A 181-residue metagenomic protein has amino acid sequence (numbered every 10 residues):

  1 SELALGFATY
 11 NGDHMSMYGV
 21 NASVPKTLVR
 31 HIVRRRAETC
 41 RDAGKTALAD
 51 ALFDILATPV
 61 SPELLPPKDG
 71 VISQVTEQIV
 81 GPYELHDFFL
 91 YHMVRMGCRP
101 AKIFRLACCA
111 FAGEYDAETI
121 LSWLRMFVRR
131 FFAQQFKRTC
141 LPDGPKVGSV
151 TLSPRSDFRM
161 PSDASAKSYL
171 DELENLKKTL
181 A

Functional and structural regions predicted by a protein language model:
S1-A181: ATP/NTP-dependent adenylation/nucleotidyl-transfer catalytic domains that generate, transfer, or process NMP-activated
